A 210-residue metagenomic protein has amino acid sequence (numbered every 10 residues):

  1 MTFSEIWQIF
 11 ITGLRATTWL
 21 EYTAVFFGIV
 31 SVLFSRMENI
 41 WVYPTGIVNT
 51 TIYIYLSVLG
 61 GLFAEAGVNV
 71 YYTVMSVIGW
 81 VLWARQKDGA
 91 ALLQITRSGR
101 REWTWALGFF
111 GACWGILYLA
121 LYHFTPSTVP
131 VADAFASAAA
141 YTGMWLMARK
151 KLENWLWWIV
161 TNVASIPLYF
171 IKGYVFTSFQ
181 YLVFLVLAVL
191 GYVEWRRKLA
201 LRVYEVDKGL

Functional and structural regions predicted by a protein language model:
T2-M37, Q86-G89, R97-L156, V160-L210: Polytopic alpha-helical membrane-helix bundles and their juxtamembrane interface segments in multi-pass membrane
F34-G46: Membrane-interface helix-loop junction between the first two transmembrane segments
E38-W41, Y53-Y71: Helix-loop junctions on the outward
P44-V48, A64-V70, L156-V160, S178-Q180: Hydrophobic alpha-helical membrane segments of integral membrane proteins
G46-I52, Y72-S76, F109-W114: Mid-membrane cores of alpha-helical transmembrane segments in multi-pass membrane proteins, especially transporters
I52-Y55, V74, T142, V186: Transmembrane-helix signature of multi-pass solute transporters
G60, Y72, A91-I95: Interfacial loop at the N-terminal end of multi-pass membrane proteins
V70-D88: Membrane-water interface of transmembrane alpha-helices
